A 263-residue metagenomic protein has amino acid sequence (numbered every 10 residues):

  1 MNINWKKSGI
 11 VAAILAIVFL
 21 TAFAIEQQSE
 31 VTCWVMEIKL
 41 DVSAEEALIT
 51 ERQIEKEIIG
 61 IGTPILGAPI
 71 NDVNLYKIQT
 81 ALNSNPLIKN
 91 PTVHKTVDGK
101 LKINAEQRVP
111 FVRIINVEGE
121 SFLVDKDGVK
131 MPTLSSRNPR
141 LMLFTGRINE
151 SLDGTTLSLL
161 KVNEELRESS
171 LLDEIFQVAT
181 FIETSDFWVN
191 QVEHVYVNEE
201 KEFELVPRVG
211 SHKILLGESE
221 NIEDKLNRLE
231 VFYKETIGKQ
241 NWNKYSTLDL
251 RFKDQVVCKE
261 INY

Functional and structural regions predicted by a protein language model:
M1-V42, A47-R52, K56-P69, V73-S84 (+1 more regions): Charged, solvent-exposed interaction patches on well-folded alpha/beta domains that mediate macromolecular contacts
